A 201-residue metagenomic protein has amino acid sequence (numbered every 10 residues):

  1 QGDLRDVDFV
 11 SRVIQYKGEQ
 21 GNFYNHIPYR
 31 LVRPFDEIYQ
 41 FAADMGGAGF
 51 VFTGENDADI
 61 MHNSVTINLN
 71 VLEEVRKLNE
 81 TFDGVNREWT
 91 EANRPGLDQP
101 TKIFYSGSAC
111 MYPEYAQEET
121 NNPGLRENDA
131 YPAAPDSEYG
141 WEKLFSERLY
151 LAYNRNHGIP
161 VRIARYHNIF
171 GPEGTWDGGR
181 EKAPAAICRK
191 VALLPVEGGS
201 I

Functional and structural regions predicted by a protein language model:
Q1: Conserved glycine-rich Rossmann-like NAD(P)H-binding loop of the short-chain dehydrogenase/reductase
L4, A43, S108, Y166-I169: Active-site loop/turn elements of alpha/beta-hydrolase fold enzymes, especially the short glycine-/histidine-rich
L4-V65, K77, P95: NAD(P)H-binding glycine-rich loop region in Rossmannoid oxidoreductase-like domains and their noncatalytic homologs
V32-D36, D98-Q99, I159, G199: Structured loop/turn residues at beta-strand edges in well-structured enzyme cores
G54-E73, K77, V85-K102, C110-I163 (+2 more regions): Catalytic helix-loop patch of NAD(P)-dependent Rossmann-fold dehydrogenases
R155, Y166-P172, P184-I201: Alpha-helical substrate-binding/gating segment
